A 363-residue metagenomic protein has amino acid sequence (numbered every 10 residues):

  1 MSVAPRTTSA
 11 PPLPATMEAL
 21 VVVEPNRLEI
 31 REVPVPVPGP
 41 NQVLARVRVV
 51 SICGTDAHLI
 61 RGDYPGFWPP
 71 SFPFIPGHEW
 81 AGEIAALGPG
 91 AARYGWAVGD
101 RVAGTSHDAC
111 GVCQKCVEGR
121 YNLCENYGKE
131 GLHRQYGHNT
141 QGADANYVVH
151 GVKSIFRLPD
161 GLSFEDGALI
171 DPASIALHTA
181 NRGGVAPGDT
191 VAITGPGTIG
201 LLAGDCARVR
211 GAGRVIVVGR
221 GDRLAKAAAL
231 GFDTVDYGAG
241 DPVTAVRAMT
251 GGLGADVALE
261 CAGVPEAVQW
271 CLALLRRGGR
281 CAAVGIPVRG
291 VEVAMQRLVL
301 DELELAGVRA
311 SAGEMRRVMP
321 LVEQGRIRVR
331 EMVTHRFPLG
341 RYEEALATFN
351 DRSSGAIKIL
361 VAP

Functional and structural regions predicted by a protein language model:
M1-A81, N146, H150, A362-P363: Short N-terminal strand-loop motif that marks the start of NAD(P)H/FAD-dependent oxidoreductase cofactor-binding domains
S2-A19, G240, Q269, A273 (+1 more regions): C-terminal hydrophobic helical "lid"/dimerization subdomain of Rossmann-like NAD(P)H-dependent oxidoreductases
P36-V50, Y64-V117, P159-G161: Glycine-rich beta-strand-centered segment in the early N-terminal region that forms part of a ligand/cofactor-binding
G95-W96, V185, L275: Short, well-ordered loop/turn sites that connect or cap secondary structure elements
C110-T194: NAD(P)H dinucleotide-binding glycine-rich loop of Rossmann-like/cofactor-binding domains, especially the beta1-alpha1
I175, I199, R223: Hydrophobic/small residue at the entry helix of a nucleotide-binding pocket
T190-P196, R208-W270: Adenosine-nucleotide cofactor-binding segment
A212, A229, P265-I327, E331 (+1 more regions): Glycine-rich phosphate-binding loop and adjacent beta-alpha segment of Rossmann(oid) nucleotide-cofactor-binding
